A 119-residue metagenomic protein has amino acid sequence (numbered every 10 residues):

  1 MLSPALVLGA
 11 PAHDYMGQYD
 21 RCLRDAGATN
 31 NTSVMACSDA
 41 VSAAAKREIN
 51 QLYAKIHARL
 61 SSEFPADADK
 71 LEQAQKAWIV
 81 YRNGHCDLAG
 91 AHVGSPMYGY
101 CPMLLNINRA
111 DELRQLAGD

Functional and structural regions predicted by a protein language model:
L2-V7: N-terminal signal peptide c-region/cleavage motif recognized by signal peptidases
L8-D119: N-terminal alpha-helical modules
